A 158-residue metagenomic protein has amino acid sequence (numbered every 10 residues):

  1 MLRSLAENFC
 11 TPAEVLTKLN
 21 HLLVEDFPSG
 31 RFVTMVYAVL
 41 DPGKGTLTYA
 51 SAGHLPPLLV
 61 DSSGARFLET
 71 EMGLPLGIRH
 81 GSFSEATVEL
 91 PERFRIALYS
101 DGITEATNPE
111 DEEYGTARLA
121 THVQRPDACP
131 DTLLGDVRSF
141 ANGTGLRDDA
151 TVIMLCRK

Functional and structural regions predicted by a protein language model:
R3-K158: Conserved subregion of the PPM/PP2C metallophosphatase catalytic domain
